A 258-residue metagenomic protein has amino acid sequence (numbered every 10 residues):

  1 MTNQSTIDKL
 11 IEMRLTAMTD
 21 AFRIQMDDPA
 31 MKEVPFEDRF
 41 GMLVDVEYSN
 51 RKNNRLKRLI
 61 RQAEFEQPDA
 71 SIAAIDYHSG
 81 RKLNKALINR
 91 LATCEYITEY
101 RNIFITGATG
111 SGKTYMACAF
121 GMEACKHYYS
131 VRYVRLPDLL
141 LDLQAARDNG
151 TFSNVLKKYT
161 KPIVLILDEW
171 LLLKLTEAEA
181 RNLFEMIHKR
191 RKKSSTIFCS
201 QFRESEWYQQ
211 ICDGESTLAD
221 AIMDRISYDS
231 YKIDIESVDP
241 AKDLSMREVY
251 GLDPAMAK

Functional and structural regions predicted by a protein language model:
T16-Q67: Interdomain "pre-motor" coupling segment immediately N-terminal to P-loop NTPase/helicase cores
F22, L139-A146, G150-K157, W170-K258: Replace "adjacent to P-loop NTPase cores in ATP/GTP-dependent enzymes" with "adjacent to NTP-binding cores
A70-C94: N-terminal pre-Walker A segment at the start of P-loop NTPase domains
R81-N89, V131-K161: Short glycine-rich substrate-engagement loop in P-loop NTPases that contacts/grips substrate
Y100-M116: Walker A/P-loop nucleotide-binding motif
R101, Y128-S130, K161-V164, R191-F198: Loop/turn-to-beta-strand initiation segments
G121-V134: Post-Walker A helix-loop "phosphate-sensing" segment adjacent to the P-loop in P-loop NTPases
